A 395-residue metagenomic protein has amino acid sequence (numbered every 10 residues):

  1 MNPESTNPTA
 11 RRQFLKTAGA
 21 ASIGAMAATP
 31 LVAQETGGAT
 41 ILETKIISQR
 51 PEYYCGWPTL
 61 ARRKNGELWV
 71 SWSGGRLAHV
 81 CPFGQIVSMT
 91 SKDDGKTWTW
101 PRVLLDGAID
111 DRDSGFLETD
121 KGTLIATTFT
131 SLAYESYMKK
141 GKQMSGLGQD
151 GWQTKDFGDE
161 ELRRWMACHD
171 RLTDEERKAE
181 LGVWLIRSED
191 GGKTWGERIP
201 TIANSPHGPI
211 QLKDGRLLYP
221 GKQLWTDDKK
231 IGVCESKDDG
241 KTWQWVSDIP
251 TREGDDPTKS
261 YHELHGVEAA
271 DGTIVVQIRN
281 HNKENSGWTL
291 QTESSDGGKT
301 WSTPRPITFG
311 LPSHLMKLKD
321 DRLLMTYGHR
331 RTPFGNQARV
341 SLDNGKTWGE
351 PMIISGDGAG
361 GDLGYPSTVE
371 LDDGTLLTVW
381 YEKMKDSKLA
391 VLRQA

Functional and structural regions predicted by a protein language model:
M1-A10, A20: N-terminal secretory signal peptides
Q34-A395: Asp-box/BNR beta-propeller blade signature and adjacent active/binding-site loops in extracellular glycan-interacting
